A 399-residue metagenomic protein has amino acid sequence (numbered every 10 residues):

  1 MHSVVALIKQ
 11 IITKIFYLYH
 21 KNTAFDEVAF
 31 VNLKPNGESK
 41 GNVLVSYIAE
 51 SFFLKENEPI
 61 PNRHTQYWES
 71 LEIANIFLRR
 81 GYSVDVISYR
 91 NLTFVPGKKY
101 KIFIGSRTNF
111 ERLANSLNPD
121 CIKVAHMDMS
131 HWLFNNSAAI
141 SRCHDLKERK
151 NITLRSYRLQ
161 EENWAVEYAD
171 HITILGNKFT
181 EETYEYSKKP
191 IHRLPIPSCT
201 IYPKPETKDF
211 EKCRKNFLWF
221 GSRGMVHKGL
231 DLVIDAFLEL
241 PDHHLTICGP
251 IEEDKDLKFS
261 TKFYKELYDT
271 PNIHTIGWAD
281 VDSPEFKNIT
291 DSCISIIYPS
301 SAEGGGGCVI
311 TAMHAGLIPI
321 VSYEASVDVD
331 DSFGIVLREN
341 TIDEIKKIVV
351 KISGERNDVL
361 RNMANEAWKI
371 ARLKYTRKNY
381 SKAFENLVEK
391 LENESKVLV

Functional and structural regions predicted by a protein language model:
T65, N357-E389: A charged, aromatic-enriched C-terminal amphipathic alpha-helix characteristic of glycosyltransferases across folds
K147-I172: Membrane-proximal helix-turn-helix segments that form the acceptor-binding/catalytic region of lipid-linked
Y184-N216: Acidic anion/phosphate-binding donor-loop and adjacent secondary structure in glycosyltransferase catalytic cores
E206-K228, L232-L240, T246: Conserved donor-binding/catalytic core segment of Leloir-type glycosyltransferases
G249, K258-V281: Nucleotide-activated donor-binding/catalytic signature segment of Leloir-type glycosyltransferases, i.e., the conserved
S301: Aromatic "clamp/platform" in nucleotide-sugar-dependent glycosyltransferases that forms part of the donor/acceptor
L317-S322: Short hydrophobic beta-strand element within catalytic cores of glycosyltransferases and related nucleotide-activated
G334-D343, K351-N357: Conserved acidic donor-binding segment of nucleotide-sugar-dependent glycosyltransferases
